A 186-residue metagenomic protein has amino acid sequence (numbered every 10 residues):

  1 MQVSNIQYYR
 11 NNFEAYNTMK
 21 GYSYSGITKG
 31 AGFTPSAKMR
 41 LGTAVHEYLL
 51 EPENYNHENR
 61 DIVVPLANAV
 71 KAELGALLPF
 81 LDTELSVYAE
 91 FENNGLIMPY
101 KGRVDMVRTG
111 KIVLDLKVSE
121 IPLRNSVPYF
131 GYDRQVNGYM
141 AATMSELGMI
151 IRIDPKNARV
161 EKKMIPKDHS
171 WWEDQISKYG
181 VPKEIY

Functional and structural regions predicted by a protein language model:
M1-V104: Metal-dependent nuclease catalytic cores that hydrolyze phosphodiester bonds in DNA/RNA, characterized by
V3, S126-P128, M140-Y186: Metal-dependent nuclease catalytic regions and adjoining charged, substrate-binding loops involved in nucleic-acid end
A37, V127-R134: Short alpha-helix boundary/capping segments
H46, Y132-T143: An active-site-proximal "capping" alpha-helix that borders the catalytic cofactor pocket
D82, V107-R108, I112-L116, L147-R152: A structural signal for short, well-ordered beta-strand segments and their strand-loop junctions that often border
Y88-A89, S119-I121, D154-N157: Short, solvent-exposed loop/turn segments at secondary-structure junctions
L96, P122-Y129: Covalent nucleotidyltransferase core used to form phosphodiester bonds in nucleic acids
G102-N125, Y139: Conserved catalytic cores of phosphodiester-cleaving nucleases, focusing on short active-site segments
